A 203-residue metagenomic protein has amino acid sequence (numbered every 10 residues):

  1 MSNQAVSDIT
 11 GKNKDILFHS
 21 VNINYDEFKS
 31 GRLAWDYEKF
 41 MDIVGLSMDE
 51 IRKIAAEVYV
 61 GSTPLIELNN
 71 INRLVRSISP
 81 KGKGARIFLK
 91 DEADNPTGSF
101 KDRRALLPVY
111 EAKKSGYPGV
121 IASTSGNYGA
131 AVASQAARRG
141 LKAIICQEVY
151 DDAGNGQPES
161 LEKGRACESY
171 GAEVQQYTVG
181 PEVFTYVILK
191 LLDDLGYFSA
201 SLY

Functional and structural regions predicted by a protein language model:
M1-Y203: PLP-dependent amino-acid enzyme catalytic core
